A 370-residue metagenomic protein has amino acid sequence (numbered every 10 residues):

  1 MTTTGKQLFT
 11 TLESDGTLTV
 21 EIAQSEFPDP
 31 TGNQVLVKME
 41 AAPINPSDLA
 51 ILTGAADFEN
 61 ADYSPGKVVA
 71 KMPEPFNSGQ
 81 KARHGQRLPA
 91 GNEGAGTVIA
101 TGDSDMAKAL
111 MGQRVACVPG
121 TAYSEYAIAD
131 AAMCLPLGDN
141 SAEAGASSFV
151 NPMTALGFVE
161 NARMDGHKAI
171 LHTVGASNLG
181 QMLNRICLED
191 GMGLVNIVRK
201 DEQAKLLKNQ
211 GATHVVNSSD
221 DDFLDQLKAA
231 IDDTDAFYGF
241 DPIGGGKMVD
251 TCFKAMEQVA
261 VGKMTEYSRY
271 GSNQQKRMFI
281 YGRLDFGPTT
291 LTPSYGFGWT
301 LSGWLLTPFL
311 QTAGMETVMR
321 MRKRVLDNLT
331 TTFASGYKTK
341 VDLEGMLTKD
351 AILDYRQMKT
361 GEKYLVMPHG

Functional and structural regions predicted by a protein language model:
M1-A90, L365-G370: Short N-terminal strand-loop motif that marks the start of NAD(P)H/FAD-dependent oxidoreductase cofactor-binding domains
T2-T3, F253, V259-K263, P308-G370: C-terminal hydrophobic helical "lid"/dimerization subdomain of Rossmann-like NAD(P)H-dependent oxidoreductases
S78-P119: A glycine-/small-residue-rich N-terminal strand-loop-strand element that serves as the cofactor-binding glycine loop
L110, S148-D221: Mid-domain Rossmann-like dinucleotide-binding core that forms the NAD(H)/NADP(H) cofactor-binding site
V118-A132: A structural motif shared across PLP-dependent enzymes of the aminotransferase-like
E189-Y267: Adenosine-nucleotide cofactor-binding segment
L224-K228, D232-D233, G282-K340: C-terminal substrate-binding/catalytic core of Rossmann-like NAD(P)-dependent dehydrogenases/reductases
